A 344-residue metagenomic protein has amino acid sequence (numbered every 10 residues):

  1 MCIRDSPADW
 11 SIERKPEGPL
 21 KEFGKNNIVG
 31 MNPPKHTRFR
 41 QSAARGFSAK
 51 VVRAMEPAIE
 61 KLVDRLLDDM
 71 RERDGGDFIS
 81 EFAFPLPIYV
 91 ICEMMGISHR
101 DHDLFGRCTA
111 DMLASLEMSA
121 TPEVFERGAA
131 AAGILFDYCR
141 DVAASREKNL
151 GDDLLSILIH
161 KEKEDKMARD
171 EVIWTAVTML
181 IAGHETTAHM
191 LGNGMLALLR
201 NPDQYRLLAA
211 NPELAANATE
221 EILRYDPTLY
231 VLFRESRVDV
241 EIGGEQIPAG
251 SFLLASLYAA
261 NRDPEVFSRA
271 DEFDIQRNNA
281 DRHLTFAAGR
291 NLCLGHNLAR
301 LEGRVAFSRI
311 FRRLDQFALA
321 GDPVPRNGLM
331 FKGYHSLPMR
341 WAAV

Functional and structural regions predicted by a protein language model:
R4-V344: Cytochrome P450
